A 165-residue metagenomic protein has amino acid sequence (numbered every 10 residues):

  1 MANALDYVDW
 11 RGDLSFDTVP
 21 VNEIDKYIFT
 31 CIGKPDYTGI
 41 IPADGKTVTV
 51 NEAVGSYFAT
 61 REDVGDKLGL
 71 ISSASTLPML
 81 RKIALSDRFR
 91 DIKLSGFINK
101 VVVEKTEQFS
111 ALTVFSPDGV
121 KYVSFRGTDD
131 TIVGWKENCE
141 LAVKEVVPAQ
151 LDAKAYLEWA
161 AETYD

Functional and structural regions predicted by a protein language model:
M1-Y164: Non-catalytic, mobile gating and regulatory segments of ester bond hydrolases
